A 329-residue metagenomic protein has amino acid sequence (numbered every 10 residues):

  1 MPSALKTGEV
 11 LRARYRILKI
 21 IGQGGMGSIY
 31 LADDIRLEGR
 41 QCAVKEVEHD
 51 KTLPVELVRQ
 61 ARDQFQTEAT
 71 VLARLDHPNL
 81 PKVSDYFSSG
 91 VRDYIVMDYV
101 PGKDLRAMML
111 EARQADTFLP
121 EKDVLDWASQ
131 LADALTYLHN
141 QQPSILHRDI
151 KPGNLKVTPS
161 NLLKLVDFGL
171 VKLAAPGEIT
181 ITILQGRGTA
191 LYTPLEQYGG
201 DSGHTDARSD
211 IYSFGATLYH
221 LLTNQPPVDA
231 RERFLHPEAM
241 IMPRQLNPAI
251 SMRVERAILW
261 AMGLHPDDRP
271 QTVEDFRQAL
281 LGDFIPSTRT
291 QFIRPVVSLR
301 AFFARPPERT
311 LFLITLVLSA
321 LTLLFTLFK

Functional and structural regions predicted by a protein language model:
L18-G25, I29: Protein kinase glycine-rich loop
D33-C42: Conserved N-lobe loop of protein kinases adjacent to the ATP-binding glycine-rich P-loop
E48-R74: AlphaC helix of the eukaryotic protein kinase fold
Y86: Activation-segment/catalytic-loop signature of the eukaryotic protein kinase fold
G90-D104, M108: Conserved short submotifs of the Hanks-type protein kinase catalytic core that shape the nucleotide-binding pocket
W127-A128: Activation segment signature within eukaryotic-like protein kinase domains
L131-I145: Protein kinase catalytic-loop region centered on the HRD/HxD motif
L191-S287: C-terminal lobe helix-coil module of Hanks-type protein kinase domains
